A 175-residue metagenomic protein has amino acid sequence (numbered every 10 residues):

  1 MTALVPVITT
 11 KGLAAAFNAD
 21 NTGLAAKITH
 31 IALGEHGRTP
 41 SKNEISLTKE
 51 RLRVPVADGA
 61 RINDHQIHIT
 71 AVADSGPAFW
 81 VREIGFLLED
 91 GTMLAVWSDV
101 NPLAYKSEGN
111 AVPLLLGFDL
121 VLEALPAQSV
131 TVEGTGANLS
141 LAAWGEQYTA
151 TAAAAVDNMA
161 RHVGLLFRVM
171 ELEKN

Functional and structural regions predicted by a protein language model:
M1-N138, E171-N175: N-terminal assembly/attachment segments of tailed bacteriophage virion structural proteins
Q128-V130, A137-K174: Fibrous stalk/shaft segments of extracellular and virion attachment machinery
